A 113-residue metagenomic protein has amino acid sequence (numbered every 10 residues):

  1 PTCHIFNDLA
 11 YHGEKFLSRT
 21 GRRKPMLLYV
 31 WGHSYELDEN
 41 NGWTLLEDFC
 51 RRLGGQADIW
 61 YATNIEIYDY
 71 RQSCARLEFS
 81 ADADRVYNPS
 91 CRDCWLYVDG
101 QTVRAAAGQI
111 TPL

Functional and structural regions predicted by a protein language model:
P1-Y11: Acidic/glycine-enriched edge-of-secondary-structure segments
G13-I110: C-terminal domain-boundary segment and adjacent tail
